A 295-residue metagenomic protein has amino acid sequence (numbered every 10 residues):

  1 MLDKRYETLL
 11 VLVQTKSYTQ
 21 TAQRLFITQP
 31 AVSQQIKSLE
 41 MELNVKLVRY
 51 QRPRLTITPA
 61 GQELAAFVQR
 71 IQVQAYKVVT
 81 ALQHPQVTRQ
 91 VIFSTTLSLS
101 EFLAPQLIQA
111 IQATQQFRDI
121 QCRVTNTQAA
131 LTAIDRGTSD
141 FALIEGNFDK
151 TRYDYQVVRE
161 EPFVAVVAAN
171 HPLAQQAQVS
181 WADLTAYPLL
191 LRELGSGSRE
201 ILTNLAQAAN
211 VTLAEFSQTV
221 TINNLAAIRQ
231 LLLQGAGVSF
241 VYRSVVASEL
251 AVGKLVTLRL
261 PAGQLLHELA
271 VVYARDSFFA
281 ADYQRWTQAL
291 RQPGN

Functional and structural regions predicted by a protein language model:
L10-T28: Short helix-boundary/capping micro-motifs
E40-I57, Y76: A short LG(V/I)-centered, amphipathic sequence patch enriched for acidic residue(s) preceding the LG motif
E42-L43, L64-P85: Alpha-helical linker/hinge and terminal dimerization helices associated with HTH transcriptional regulators
T88-T151: Central regulatory/effector-binding core of bacterial HTH transcription factors
N126-L131, D135-T138, I144-E145, Q207-T257: Hydrophobic hinge/microswitch elements
Y153-F163, V167-L190, L194: Flexible hinge/capping segments at coil-to-helix
L189-N210, A280: Secondary-structure junction motif
V256-N295: A late-sequence structural motif
